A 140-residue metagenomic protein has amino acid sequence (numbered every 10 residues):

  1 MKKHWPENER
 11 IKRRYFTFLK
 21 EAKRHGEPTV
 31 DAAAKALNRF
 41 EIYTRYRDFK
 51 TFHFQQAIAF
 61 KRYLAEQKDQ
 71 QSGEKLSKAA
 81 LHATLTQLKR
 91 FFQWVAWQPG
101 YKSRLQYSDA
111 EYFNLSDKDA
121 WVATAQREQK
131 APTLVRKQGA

Functional and structural regions predicted by a protein language model:
M1-R10: A detector for short, charged/polar N-terminal pre-domain segments
R10-R14, G139: Alpha-helix N-cap/N′ positions at the starts of helices
R13-P28, A34-Q126: N-terminal core-binding DNA-recognition domain of tyrosine recombinases/integrases
Q129: Flexible glycine-/small-residue-enriched beta->alpha junction loops that bind anionic phosphate/pyrophosphate groups
T133-A140: Basic, Lys/Arg- and aromatic-enriched nucleic-acid-binding interface segment
